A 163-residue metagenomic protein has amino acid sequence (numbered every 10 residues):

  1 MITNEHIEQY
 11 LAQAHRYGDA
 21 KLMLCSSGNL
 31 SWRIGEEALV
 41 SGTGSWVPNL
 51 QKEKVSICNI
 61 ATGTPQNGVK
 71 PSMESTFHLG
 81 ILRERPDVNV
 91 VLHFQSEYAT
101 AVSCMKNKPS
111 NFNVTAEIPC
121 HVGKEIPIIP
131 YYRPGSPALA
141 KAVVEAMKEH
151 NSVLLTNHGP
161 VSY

Functional and structural regions predicted by a protein language model:
M1-Y163: Glycine-rich flexible loops
